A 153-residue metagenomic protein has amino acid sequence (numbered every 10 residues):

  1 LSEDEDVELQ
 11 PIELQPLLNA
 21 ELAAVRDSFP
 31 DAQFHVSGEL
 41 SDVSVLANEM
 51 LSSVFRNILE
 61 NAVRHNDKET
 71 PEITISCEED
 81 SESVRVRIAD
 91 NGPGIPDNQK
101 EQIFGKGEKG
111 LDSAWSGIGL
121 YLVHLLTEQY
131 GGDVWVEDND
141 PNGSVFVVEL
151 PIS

Functional and structural regions predicted by a protein language model:
P11-D27: Short beta-to-alpha transition helix within the HATPase_c
Q33-S44: Conserved catalytic submotifs in the C-terminal HATPase_c
A62-N66: Short helix-loop "hinge" at the ATP-lid/N-box region of the Bergerat-fold HATPase_c
E72-E82: Short beta-strand/loop element within the Bergerat-fold HATPase_c
D90: Acidic ATP/Mg2+-coordinating residue in the GHKL
I95-G107: Short conserved segment of the HATPase_c
L126-E128: Detector for a conserved hydrophobic position within an alpha-helical segment of the HATPase_c
G131-D133: Conserved glycine-rich
